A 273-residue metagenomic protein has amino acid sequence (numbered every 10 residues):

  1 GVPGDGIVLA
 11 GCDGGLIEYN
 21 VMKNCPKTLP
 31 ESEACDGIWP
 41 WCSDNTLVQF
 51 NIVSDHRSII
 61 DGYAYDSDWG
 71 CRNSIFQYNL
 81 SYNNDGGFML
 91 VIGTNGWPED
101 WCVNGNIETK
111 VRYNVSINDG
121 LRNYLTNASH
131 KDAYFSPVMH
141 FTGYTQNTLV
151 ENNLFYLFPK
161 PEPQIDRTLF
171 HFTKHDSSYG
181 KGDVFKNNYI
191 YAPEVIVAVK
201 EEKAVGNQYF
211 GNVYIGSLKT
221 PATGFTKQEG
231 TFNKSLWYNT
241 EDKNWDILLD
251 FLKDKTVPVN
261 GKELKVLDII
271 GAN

Functional and structural regions predicted by a protein language model:
G1-G6, G11-T28, D36-W39, D44-R57 (+7 more regions): Right-handed parallel beta-helix
D61, M89-L90, Y124-L125, P163-Q164 (+2 more regions): Short, hydrophobic secondary-structure boundary micro-motifs
D66, V91-I92, T126-H130: Aromatic-rich beta-strand patches that line glycan-recognition/binding surfaces of extracellular proteins
I92-N95, D119-L121, T142-Y144, F155-K160 (+3 more regions): Histidine- and/or cysteine-centered catalytic micro-motif in compact active-site loops
T94-V103, S129-H130, S136-Y144, T168-G180 (+1 more regions): Short, contiguous acidic/charged loop-to-helix segments that flank catalytic cores in large enzymes
R112-D119, T126-H130, F135-V138, N153-F155 (+1 more regions): C-terminal structured domain segments across diverse proteins
D132, T148-V150, F158, E162 (+1 more regions): Acidic, glycine- and Ser/Thr-rich low-complexity intrinsically disordered tracts in extracellular/secreted proteins
